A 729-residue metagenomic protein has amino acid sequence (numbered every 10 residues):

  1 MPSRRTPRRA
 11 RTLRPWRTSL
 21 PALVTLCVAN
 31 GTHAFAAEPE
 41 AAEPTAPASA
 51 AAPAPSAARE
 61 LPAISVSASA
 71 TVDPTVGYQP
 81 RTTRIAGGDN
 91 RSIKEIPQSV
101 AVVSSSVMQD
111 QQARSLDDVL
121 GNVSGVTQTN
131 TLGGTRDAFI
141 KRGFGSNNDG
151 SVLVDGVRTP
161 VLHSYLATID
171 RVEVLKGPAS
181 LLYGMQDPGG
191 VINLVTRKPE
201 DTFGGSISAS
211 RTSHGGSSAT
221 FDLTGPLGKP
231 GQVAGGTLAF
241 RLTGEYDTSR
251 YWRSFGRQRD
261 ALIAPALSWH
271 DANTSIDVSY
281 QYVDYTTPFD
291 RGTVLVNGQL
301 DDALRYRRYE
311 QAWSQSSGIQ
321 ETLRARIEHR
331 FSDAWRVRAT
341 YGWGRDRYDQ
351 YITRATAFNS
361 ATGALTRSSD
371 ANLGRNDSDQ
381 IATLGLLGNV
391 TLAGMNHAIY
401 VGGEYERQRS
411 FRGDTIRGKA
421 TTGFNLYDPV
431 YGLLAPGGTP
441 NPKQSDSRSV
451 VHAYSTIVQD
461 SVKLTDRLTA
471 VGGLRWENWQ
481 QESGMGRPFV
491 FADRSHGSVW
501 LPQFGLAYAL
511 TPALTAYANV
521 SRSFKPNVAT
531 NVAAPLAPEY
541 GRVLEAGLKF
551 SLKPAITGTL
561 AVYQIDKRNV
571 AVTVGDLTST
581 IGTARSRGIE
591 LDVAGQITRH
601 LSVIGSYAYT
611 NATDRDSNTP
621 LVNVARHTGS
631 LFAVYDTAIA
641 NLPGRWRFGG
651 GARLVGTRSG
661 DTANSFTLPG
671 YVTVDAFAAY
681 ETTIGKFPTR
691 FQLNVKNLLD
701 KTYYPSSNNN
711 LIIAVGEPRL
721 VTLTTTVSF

Functional and structural regions predicted by a protein language model:
L61-T202, A546: Acidic, small-polar-rich N-terminal luminal/periplasmic segments of exported/outer-membrane proteins
T168-D170, L181-P265, W269-S275, E321: Outer-membrane beta-barrel translocator/receptor signature
D247-Y251, A264-R330, W343-D377, A420-S449 (+1 more regions): Acidic/polar loop-and-plug regions of large Gram-negative outer-membrane beta-barrel proteins
A264, S268-H270, D377, N396-Y400 (+2 more regions): Structural signature of Gram-negative outer-membrane beta-barrels, strongest in the C-terminal barrel of TonB-dependent
L323-R345, S369-G484: Face-selective signature of the C-terminal outer-membrane beta-barrel domain
E328-G342, D346-R354, A509, A516-Y517 (+3 more regions): Membrane-embedded beta-barrel scaffold of Gram-negative outer-membrane proteins
R375, I399, L544, V622-F729: Conserved C-terminal beta-signal and adjacent last beta-strands/turns of outer-membrane beta-barrel proteins
Q564, T580-D661: Gram-negative outer-membrane beta-barrel transporters
